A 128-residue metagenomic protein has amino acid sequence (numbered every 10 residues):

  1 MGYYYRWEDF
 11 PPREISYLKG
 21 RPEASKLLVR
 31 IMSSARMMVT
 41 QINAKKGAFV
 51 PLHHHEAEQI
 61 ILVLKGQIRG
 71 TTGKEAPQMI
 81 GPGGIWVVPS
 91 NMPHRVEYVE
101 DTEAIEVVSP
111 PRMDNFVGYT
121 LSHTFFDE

Functional and structural regions predicted by a protein language model:
M1-R36, L121-E128: A short, N-terminal "cap"/entry segment at the start of jelly-roll beta-barrel domains of the cupin/DSBH fold
M38-H54: Conserved short histidine dyad/triad with adjacent acidic residue
K46, E56-A57, A76, M92 (+1 more regions): A generic "binding-loop/recognition-motif" signal
A57-I68: Glycine- and acidic-residue-biased ligand/ion/polar-headgroup-sensing regions
L64-K65, G81-P82, E100: A cytosolic small-molecule/anion-sensing beta-strand core signal
K74-S90: Short acidic-glycine-tyrosine-enriched beta hairpin
S90-D114: Ligand-binding loop in jelly-roll beta-barrel domains
